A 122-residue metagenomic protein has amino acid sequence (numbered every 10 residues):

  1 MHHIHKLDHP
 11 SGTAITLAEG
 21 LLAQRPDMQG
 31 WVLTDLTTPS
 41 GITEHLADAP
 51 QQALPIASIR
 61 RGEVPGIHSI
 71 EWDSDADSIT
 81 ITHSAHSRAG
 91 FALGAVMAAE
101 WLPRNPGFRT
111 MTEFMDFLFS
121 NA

Functional and structural regions predicted by a protein language model:
M1-A122: C-terminal substrate-binding/catalytic lobe of Rossmann-fold NAD(P)-dependent oxidoreductases
